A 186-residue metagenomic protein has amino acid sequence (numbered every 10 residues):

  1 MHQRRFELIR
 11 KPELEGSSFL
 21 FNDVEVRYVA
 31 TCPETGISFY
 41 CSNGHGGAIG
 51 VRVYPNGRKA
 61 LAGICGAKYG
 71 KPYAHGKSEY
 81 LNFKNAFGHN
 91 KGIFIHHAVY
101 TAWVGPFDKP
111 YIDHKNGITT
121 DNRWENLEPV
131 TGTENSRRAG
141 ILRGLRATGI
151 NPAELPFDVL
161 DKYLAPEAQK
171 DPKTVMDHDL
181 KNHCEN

Functional and structural regions predicted by a protein language model:
M1-Y111, I118-V175, D179, H183: Conserved recognition-core residues within compact binding domains
